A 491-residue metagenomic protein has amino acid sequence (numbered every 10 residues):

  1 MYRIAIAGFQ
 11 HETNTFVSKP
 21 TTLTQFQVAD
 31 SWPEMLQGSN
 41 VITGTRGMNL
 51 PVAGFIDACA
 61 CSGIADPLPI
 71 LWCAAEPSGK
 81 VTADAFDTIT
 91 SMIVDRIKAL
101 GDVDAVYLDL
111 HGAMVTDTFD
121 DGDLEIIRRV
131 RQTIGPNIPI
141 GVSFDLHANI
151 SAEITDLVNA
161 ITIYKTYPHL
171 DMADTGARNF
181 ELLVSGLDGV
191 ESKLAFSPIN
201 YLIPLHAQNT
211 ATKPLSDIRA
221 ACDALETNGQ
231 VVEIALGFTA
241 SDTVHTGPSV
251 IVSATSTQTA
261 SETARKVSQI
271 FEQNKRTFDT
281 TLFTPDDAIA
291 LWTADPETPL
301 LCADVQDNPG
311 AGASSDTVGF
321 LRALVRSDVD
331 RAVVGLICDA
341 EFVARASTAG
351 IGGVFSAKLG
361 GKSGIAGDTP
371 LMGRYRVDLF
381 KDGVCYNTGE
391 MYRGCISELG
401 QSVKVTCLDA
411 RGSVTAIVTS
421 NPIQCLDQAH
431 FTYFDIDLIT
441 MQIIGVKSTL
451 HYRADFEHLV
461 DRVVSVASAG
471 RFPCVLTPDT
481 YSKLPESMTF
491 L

Functional and structural regions predicted by a protein language model:
M1-C61: N-terminal amphipathic/basic leader segments beginning at the initiator methionine
Y2, H206-S413, I417-T419: Hard-cation-handling environments
A5-S18, F26-Q27, P77, A83-T90 (+3 more regions): Active-site histidine-anchored catalytic micro-motif
V52-F55, T90-D102, D286-L291: Short, charged beta->alpha transition segments
I56-A85, I89-I97: Low-complexity, highly charged intrinsically disordered N-terminal segments that act as targeting/localization
A60-I64, K98, D102, Q132-G135 (+11 more regions): Generic secondary-structure signature for well-ordered alpha-helical cores
L187-S216: Internal, active-site/partner-interface "lid" segment
E272, Y386-L491: Extended hydrophobic packing segments that form well-structured cores
